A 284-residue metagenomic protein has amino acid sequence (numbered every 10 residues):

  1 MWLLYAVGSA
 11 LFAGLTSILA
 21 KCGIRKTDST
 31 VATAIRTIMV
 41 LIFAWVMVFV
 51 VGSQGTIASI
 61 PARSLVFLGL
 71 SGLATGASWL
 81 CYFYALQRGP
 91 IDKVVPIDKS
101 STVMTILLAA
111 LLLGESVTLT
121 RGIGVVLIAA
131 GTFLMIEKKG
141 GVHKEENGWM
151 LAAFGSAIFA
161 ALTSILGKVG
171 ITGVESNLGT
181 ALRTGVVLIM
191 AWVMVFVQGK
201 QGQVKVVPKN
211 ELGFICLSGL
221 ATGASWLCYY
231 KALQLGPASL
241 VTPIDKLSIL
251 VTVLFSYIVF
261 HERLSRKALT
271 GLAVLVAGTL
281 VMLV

Functional and structural regions predicted by a protein language model:
M1-F12, A20-L68, L73, W79-G89 (+4 more regions): Membrane-interface interhelical linkers
M1-V7, V103-I158, K168, S265-V284: Juxtamembrane helix-loop boundary signature in multi-pass membrane transporters
G8, I35-R36, L70, I97-S100 (+4 more regions): Hydrophobic core positions of alpha-helical segments in small-molecule transporters and transporter systems
A10, G14, I18, W45 (+10 more regions): Hydrophobic/small/kink-forming positions within alpha-helical transmembrane segments of polytopic membrane proteins
G23, A32, A85, L111-L113 (+5 more regions): Hydrophobic/aromatic residues within transmembrane alpha-helices of multi-pass small-molecule transporters
T30-V31, D92, T118-T120, N177-L178 (+2 more regions): Residues that define the loop-to-transmembrane-helix transition and helix capping in multi-pass membrane transporters
I38-F43, I97-L111, V186-M190, I244-I258 (+1 more regions): Alpha-helical transmembrane segments of compact multi-pass small-molecule transporters, enriched in specific families
A44-G55, T105-T118, F159-V174, A221-L235 (+1 more regions): Hydrophobic alpha-helical transmembrane segments in multi-pass integral membrane proteins
